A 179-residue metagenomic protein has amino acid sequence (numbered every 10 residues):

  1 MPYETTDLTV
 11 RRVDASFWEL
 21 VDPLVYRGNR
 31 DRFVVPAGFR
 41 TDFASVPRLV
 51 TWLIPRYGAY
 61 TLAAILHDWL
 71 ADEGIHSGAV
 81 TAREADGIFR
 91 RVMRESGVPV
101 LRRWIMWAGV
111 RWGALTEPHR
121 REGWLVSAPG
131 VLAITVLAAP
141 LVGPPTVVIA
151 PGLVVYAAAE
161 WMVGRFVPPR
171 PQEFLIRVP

Functional and structural regions predicted by a protein language model:
M1-P179: Extended terminal accessory/targeting regions
